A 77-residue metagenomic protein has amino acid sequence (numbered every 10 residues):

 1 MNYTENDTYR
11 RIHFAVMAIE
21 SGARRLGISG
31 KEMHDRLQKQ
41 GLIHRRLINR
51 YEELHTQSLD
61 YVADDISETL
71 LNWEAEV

Functional and structural regions predicted by a protein language model:
M1-T4, A75-V77: Intrinsically disordered, low-complexity and often Lys/Arg-enriched segments
Y3-G30: N-terminal acidic leader/helix
N6-R11, K39-H44, W73: Short amphipathic alpha-helical segments, especially helix-boundary/capping motifs
A23-T56: Amphipathic, hydrophobic secondary-structure cores in small proteins
R50-V77: Long, compositionally biased
